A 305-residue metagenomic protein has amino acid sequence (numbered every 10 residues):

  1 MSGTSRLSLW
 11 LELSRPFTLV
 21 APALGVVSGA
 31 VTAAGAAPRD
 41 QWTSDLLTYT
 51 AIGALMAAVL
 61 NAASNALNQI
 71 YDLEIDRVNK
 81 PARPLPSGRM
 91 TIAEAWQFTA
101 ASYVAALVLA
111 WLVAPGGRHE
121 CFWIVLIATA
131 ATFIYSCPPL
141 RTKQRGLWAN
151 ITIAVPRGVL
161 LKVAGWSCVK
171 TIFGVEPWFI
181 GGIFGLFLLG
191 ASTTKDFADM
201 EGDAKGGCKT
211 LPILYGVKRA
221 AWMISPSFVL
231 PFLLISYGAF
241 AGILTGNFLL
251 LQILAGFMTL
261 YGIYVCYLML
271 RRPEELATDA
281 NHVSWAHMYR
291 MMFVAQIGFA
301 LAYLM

Functional and structural regions predicted by a protein language model:
M1-M305: Multi-pass alpha-helical membrane architecture of UbiA-family and related isoprenoid/lipid prenyltransferases
